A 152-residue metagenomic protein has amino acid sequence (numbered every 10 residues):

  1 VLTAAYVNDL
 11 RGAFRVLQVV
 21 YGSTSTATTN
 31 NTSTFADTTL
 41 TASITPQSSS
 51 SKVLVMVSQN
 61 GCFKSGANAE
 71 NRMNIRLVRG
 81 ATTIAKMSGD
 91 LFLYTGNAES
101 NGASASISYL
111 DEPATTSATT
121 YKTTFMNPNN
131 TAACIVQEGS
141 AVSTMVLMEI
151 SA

Functional and structural regions predicted by a protein language model:
V1-A27, A152: Glycine-rich, low-complexity segments
S23, T34, P46-A118, K122-A152: Terminal beta-strand-rich extracellular "head" domains that mediate receptor/glycan or other ligand binding
T29-N31: Low-complexity, glycine/proline/serine-rich flexible segments
L40-A42: Extended, low-complexity regulatory regions
